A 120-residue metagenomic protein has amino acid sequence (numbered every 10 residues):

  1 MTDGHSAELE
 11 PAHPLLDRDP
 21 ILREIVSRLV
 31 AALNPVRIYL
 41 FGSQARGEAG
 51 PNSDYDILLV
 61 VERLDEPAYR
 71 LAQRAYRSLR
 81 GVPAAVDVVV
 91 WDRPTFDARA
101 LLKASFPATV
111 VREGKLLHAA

Functional and structural regions predicted by a protein language model:
M1-R37, R46-P51, V61-A120: Catalytic core of pol beta-like nucleotidyltransferases
F41-S43: Glycine-rich beta-strand-to-loop/alpha-helix junction loops that act as flexible
D56-L59: Short beta-strand->loop micro-motif that forms the acidic, two-metal-ion catalytic signature in nucleotide-processing
